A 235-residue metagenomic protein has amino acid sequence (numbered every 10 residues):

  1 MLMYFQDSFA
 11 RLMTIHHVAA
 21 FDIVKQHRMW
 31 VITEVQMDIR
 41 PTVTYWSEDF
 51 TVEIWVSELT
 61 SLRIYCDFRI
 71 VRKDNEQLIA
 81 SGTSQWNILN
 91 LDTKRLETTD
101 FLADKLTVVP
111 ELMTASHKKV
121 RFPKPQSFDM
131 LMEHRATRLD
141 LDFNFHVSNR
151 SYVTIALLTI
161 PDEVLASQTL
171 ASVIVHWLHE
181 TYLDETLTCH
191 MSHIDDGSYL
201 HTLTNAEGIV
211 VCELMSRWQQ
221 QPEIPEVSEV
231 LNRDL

Functional and structural regions predicted by a protein language model:
M1-I32, S81-T83, N90-A171, E223-L235: Hot-dog-fold acyl-thioester-processing enzymes
R28-T42, Q168-E180: Small beta-barrel nucleic-acid-binding modules, principally OB-folds
M29-W30, W55-E58, D74-E76, P125-S127 (+3 more regions): Intrinsically disordered, low-complexity segments enriched in polar/charged residues with Gly/Pro, especially when
Q36-D38, T44-F122, T181-L183, S192-L235: HotDog/MaoC-like acyl-thioester-processing domains
M132-R217: Acidic/His-leaning functional-site neighborhoods
